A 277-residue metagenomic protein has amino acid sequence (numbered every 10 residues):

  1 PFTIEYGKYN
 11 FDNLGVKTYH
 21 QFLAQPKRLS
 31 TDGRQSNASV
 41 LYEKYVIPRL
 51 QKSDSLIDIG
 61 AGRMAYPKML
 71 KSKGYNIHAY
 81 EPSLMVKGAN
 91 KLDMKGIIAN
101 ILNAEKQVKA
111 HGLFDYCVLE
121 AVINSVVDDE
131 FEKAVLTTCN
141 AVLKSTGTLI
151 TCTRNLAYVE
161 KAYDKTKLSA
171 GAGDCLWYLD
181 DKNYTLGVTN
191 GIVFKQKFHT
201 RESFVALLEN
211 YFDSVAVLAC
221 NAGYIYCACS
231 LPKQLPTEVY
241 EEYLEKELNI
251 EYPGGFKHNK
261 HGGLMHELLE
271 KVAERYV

Functional and structural regions predicted by a protein language model:
P1-V108, T148-V277: Class I (Rossmann-like) S-adenosyl-L-methionine-dependent methyltransferase catalytic domain, capturing the SAM-binding
S53, F114-D115: Local beta-strand N-terminus motif with an aromatic residue
G62, E130-A134: Short, glycine/acidic-rich beta->alpha junctions
H111-F114, A141: N-terminal/domain-start segments enriched in small and hydrophobic, helix-friendly residues, covering either
V118-A121: A conserved beta-strand element that flanks and buttresses the S-adenosyl-L-methionine
N124-D128: A short His-aromatic
K133-S145: A short glycine-rich, Lys/Arg-flanked "PGG" loop and its adjoining helix->strand segment in the class I
